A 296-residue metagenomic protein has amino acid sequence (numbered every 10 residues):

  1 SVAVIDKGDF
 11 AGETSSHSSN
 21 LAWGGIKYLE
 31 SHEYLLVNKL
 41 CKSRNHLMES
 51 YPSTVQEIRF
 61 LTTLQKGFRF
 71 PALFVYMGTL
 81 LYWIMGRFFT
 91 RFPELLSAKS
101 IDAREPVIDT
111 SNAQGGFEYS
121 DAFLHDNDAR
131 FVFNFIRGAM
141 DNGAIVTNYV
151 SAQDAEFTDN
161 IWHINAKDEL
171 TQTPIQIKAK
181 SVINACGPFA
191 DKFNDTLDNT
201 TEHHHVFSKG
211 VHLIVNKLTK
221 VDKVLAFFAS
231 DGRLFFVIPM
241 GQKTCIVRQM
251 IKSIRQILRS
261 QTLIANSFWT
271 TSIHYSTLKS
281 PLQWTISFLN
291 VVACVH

Functional and structural regions predicted by a protein language model:
S1, I5-K7, T54-E57, Q176 (+1 more regions): Active-site substrate-recognition segment that forms the wall of the catalytic cavity or substrate channel
I5-S31, I101, I108-T110, R233-I238: Redox-cofactor-proximal catalytic regions of oxidoreductases
S15, G67, P71, R91 (+4 more regions): Hydrophobic alpha-helical scaffolding
S18-A22, R44, V132, H163 (+2 more regions): Amphipathic alpha-helical segments in well-structured domains
N20-R104: Dinucleotide-binding Rossmann-like beta1-alpha1 core, especially the glycine-rich loop that anchors the ADP
Y82-N134, D141: Short linear elements at protein peripheries
F117-S181, C186: Helical element adjacent to the flavin cofactor pocket in flavoenzyme catalytic cores
